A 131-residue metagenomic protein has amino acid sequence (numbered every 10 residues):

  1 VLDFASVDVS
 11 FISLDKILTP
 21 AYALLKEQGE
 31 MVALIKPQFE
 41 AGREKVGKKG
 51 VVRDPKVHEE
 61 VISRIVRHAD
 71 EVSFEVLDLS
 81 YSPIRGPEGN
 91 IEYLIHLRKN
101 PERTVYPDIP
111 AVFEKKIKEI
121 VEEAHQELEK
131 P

Functional and structural regions predicted by a protein language model:
V1-F4, K16: A short acidic, Gly/Pro-enriched loop at the edge of an enzyme's catalytic core that lines a small-molecule cofactor
V7: Redox-cofactor binding/interface segments in oxidoreductases and associated redox assembly factors
D15-V32: A short glycine-rich, Lys/Arg-flanked "PGG" loop and its adjoining helix->strand segment in the class I
K36, G89: Residue-level signal for inorganic ion chemistry
P37-D54: Short, glycine-/aromatic-enriched active-site segment of Class I SAM-dependent methyltransferases
H58-V72: Short alpha-helix
S73-P83: Conserved S-adenosyl-L-methionine
N90-P131: Flexible, glycine-/basic-rich loop-and-beta segments that form/coincide with the SAM-dependent methyltransferase
